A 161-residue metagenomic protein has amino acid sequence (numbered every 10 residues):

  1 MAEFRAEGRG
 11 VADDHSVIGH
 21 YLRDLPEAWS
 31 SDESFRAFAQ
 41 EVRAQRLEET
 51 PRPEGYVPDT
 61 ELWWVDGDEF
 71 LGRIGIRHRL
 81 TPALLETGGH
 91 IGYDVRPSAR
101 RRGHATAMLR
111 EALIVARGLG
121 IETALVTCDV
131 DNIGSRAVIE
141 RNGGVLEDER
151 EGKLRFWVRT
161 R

Functional and structural regions predicted by a protein language model:
M1-H90, P97, V115, E147 (+1 more regions): GNAT-family acyltransferases
L85, R102, I133: Loop/helix-junction capping segments adjacent to catalytic residues or to phosphate/diphosphate-binding pockets
G92-V95, R101-G118, R136-R141: Conserved acetyl-CoA-binding loop-helix of GNAT-fold acetyltransferases
A116-T127: Conserved GNAT acetyl-CoA-binding A-motif
V126-G134: Conserved beta-strand-loop-alpha-helix junction that forms the acyl-donor binding cleft
